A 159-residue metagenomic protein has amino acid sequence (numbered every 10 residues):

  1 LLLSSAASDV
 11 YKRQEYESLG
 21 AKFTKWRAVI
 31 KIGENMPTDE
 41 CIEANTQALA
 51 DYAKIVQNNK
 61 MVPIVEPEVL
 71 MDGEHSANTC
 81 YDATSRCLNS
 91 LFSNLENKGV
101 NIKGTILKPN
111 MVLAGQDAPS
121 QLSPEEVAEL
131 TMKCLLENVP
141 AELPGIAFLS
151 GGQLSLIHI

Functional and structural regions predicted by a protein language model:
L1-A7, Y11, I157-H158: Single conserved hydrophobic/aromatic residue that forms the stacking wall/gate of nucleotide- or nucleobase-binding
D9-F23, N45-M61, C87-K98, A128-E137: Structured alpha-helical segments in the cores of large, soluble enzyme domains
W26, V65, L107: Conserved, mostly hydrophobic/aromatic
A28-E40, M71-H75: Glycine-rich, proline-tolerant flexible connector loops at the mouths of alpha/beta enzymes
A28-K31, E68-L70, N110-V112, G151-Q153: Short, ordered loop/turn segments at secondary-structure junctions
E40-K60, I64, D72, N78-D82: Active-site acidic/histidine proton-transfer and metal-coordination neighborhood in alpha/beta enzyme cores
H75-I157: Active-site capping/gating regions of soluble enzymes
